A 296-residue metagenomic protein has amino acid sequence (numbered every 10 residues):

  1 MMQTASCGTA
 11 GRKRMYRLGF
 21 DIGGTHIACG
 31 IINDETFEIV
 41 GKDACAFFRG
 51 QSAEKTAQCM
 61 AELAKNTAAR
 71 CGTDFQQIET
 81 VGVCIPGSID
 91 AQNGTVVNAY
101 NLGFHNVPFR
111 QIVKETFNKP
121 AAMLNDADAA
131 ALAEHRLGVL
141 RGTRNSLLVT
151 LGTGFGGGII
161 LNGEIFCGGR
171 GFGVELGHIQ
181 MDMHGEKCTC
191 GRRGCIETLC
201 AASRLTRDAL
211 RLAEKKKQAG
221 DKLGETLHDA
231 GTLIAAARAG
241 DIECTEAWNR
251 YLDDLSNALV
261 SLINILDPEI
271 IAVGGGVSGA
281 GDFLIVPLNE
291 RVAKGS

Functional and structural regions predicted by a protein language model:
M2-T80, D90-N93, Q111-A121, R136-T143 (+2 more regions): ATP-binding/phosphotransfer module of carbohydrate and carboxylate kinases, centering on a glycine-rich
D21, G82-P86, L124, L148-G154 (+1 more regions): Short beta-strand segments
T25-H26, A127-A129, T153-G156, M183: Conserved A3 ("GATE") glycine/threonine-rich loop of ANL adenylate-forming enzymes
T80-Y100, N106-P108: Gly/Ser/Thr-rich active-site cleft segment
Y100-L102, N106, A122-D128, L148-L151: Active-site nucleophile and cofactor-binding loops and adjacent substrate-binding regions of central metabolic enzymes
L124-G138: Conserved PLP phosphate-binding loop immediately N-terminal to the Schiff-base lysine helix in PLP-dependent enzymes
F172-E175: Structural signature of FAD isoalloxazine-binding scaffolds in flavoprotein oxidoreductases
